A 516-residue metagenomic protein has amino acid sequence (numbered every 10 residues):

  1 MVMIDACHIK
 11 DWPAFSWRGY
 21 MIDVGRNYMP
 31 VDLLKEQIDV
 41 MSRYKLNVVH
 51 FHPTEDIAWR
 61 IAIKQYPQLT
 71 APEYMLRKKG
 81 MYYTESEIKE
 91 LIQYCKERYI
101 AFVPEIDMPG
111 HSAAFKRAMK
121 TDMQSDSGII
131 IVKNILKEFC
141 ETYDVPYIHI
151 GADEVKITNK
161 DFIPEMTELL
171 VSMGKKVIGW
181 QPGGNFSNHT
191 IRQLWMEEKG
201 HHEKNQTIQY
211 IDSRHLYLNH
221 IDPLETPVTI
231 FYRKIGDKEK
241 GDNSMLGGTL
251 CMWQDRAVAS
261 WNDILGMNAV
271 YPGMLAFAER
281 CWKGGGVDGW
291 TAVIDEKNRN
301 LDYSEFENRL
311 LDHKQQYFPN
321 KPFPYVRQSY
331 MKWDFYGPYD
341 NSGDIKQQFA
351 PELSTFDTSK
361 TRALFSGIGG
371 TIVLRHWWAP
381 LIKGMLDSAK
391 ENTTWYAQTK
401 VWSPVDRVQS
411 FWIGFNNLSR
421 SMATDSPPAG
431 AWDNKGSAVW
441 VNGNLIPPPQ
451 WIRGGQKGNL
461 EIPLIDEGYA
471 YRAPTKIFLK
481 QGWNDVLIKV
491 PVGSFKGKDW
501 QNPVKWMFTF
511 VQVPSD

Functional and structural regions predicted by a protein language model:
M1-S127, K133-Y147, E165, L169 (+4 more regions): Feature activates predominantly on carbohydrate-active enzymes
Y82, T424-D425, G430-M507: Beta-strand-rich ligand-recognition modules
F115-I191, W195-K204: Active-site neighborhood of glycoside hydrolase catalytic domains
M196-M331: Flexible, acidic glycine-rich loops studded with aromatic residues
N308-N392, R420, W451, D485-D516: Accessory carbohydrate-binding/adhesion or oligomerization-edge regions at the termini of glycan-active proteins
A389-W402, Y471-A473: Short beta-strands within extracellular/lumenal beta-sheet-rich domains
A397-S410, K476-Q481: Extracellular and analogous surface-interaction loops
V405-A431: A short beta-strand element within beta-rich, extracytoplasmic domains of secreted/secretory-pathway proteins
